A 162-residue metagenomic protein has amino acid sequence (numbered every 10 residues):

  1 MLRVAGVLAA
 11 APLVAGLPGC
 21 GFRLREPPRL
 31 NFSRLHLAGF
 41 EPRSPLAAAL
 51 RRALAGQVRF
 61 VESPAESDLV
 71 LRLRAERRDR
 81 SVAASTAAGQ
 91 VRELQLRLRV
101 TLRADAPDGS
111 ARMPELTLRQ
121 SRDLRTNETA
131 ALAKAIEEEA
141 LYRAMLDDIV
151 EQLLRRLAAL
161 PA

Functional and structural regions predicted by a protein language model:
L2-C20: N-terminal export signals
A15-S33: Bacterial Sec signal peptide processing site at the extreme N-terminus
L30-R77: N-terminal segment of the mature soluble domain
L54-V58, A104-D108, E128, Q152-P161: Sec/Tat-exported extracytoplasmic proteins
R72-T117, D123-E139: Surface-exposed short loop/turn segments
L132-A162: C-terminal/domain-edge helix-coil "capping" segments
